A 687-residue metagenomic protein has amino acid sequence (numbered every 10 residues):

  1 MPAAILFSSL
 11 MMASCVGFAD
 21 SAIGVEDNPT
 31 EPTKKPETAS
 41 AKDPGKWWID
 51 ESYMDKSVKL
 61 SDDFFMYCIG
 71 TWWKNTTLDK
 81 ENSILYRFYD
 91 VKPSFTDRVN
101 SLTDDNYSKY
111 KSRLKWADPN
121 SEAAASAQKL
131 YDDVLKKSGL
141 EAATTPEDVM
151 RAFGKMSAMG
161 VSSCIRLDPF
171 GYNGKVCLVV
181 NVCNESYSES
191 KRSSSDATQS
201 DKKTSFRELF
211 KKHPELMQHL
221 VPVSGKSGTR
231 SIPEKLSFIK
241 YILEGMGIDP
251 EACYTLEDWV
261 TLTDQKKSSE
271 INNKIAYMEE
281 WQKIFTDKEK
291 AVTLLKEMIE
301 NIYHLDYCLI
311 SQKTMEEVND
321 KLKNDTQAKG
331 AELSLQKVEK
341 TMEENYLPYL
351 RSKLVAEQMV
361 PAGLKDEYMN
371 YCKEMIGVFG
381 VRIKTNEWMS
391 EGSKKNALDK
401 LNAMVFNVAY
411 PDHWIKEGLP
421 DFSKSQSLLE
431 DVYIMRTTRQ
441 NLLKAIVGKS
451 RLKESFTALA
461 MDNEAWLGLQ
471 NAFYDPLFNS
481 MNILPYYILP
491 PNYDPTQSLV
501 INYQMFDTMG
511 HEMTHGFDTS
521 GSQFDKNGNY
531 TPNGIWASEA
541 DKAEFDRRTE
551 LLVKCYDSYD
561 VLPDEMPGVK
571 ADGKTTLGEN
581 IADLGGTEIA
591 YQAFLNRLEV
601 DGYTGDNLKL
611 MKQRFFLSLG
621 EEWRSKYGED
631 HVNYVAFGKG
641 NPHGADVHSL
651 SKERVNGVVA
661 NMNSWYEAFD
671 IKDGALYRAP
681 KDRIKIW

Functional and structural regions predicted by a protein language model:
M1-S8: Sec-dependent N-terminal signal peptides
S9-A39: Bacterial Sec-dependent N-terminal signal peptides
A39-S52: Short, Gly/Pro- and small/polar-rich lid/capping loops
K42-D43, K59-D62, Y67-Y131: Active-site-surrounding "flap" and adjacent substrate/cofactor-binding loops of secreted or lumenal enzymes, prototyped
S57-S61, C68, V91, F95 (+17 more regions): Stable alpha-helical elements in mature extracytoplasmic
W72-T76, S188-E189, P491: Short, solvent-exposed loop/turn elements at domain surfaces
V99-M375, P411: Noncatalytic, helix-rich "gating/capping" subdomain that lines the substrate-entry/channel surface of large enzyme
T145-D148, S157, N370-F506, H515-W687: Zinc-dependent metallohydrolase catalytic domains
